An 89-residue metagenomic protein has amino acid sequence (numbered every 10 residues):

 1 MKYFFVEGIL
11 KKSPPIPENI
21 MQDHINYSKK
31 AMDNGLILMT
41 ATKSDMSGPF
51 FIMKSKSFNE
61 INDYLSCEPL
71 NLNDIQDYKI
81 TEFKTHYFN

Functional and structural regions predicted by a protein language model:
M1-N89: Conserved, structured core segments of small domains
